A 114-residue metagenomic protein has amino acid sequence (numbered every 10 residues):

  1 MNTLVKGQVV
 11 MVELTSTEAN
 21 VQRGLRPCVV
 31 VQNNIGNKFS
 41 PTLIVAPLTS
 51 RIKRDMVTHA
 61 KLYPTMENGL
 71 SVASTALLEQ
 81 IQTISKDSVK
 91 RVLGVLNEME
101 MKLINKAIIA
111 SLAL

Functional and structural regions predicted by a protein language model:
M1-L114: Conserved functional hotspots at enzyme active or ligand-binding sites that engage polyanionic ligands
